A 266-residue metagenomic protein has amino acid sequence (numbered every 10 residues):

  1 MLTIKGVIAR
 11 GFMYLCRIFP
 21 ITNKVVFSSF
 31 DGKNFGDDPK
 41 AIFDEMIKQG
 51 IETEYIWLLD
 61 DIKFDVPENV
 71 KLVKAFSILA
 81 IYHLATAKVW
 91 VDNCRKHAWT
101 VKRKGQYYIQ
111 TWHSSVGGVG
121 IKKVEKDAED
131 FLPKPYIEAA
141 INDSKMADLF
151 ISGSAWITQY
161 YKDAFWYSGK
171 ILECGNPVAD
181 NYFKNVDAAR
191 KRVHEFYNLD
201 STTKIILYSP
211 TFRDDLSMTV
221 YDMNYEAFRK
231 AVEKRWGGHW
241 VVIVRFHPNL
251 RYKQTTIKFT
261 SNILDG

Functional and structural regions predicted by a protein language model:
M1-D31, D37: Membrane-proximal basic amphipathic "stem/tether" segments
G11-P20, I141-N142, H194-D200: Short boundary motifs at domain starts and secondary-structure transition points
C16, P20-K24, F30, V66-N69 (+1 more regions): Conserved N-terminal glycine/acidic-rich loop preference
N23, Q106, T203-I206: Nucleotide donor/acceptor-binding cores
V25-K184: Active-site and donor-binding regions of nucleotide-sugar-utilizing enzymes
N34-I47, D163-A164, P177-K258: Conserved catalytic-core segment of nucleotide-activated headgroup transferases in glycan assembly
G50-Y55, W236-V242, I263-D265: A generic structural motif
V73-V89, I243, P248-G266: Donor nucleotide-activated moiety binding/catalytic core segment of transferases that use nucleotide-activated donors
